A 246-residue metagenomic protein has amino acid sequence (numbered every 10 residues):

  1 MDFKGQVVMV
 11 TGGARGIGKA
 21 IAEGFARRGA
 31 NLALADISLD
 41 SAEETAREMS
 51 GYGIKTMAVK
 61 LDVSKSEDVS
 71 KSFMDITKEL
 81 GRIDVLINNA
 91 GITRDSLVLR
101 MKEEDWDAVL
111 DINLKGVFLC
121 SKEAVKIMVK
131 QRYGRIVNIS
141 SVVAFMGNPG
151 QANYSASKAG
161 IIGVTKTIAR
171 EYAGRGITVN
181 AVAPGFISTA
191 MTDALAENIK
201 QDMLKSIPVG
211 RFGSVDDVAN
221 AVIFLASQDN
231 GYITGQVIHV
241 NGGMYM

Functional and structural regions predicted by a protein language model:
L39, L61-K71, E103, D216-D217: The beta1-alpha1 cofactor-binding region of Rossmann-like NAD(H)/NADP(H)-dependent oxidoreductases
R82, A173, T178, I233-G235: Short, small/polar-rich loop/turn modules that mediate ligand/substrate recognition or access, typified
L97-V98, D105-L110, T192, M203: Substrate-binding pocket helix/loop in short-chain dehydrogenase/reductase
S121, S157, T165: Active-site helix of classical SDR
K126, R170-G174, G231: Alpha-helical segment proximal to the catalytic Tyr-Lys
Y133, R211-V240, Y245: C-terminal substrate-recognition "lid" of short-chain dehydrogenase/reductases
S141: Residue(s) in the substrate-gating loop at a strand-loop-helix junction that position the organic substrate next
